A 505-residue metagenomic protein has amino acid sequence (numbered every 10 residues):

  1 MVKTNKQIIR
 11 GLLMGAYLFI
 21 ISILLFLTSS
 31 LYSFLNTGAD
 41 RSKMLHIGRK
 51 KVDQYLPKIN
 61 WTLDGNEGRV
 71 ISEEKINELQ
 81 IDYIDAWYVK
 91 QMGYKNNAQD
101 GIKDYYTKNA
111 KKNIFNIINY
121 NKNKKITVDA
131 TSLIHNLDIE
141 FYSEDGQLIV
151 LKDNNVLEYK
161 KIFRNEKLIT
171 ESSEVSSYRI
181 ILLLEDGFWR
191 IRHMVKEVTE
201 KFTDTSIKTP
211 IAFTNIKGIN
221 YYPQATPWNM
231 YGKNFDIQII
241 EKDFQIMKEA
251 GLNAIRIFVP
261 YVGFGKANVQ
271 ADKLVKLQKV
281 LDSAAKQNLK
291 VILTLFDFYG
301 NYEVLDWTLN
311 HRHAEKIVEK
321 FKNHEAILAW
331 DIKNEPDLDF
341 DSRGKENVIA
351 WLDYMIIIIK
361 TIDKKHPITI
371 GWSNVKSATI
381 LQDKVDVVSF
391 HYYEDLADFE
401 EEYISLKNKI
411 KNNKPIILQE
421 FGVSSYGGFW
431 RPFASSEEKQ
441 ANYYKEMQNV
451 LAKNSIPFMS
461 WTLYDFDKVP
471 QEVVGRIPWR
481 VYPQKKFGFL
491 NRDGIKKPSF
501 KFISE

Functional and structural regions predicted by a protein language model:
V2-I81, D85: Juxtamembrane and targeting peptides
V2-N5, N97-E200: Structured, amphipathic secondary-structure segments that form assembly/contact surfaces in multi-subunit
K51-S132: Core segments of small alpha/beta cavity-forming domains
E73-I81, G93-N96, D100, K108-N109 (+9 more regions): Soluble non-cytosolic domains of exported or imported proteins
Q80-K90, Q99, K103, I114-I118 (+10 more regions): Extracytoplasmic/secreted envelope proteins and their assembly/folding machinery, especially bacterial periplasmic
Y83, W87-A98, Y106-A110, I118-K122 (+10 more regions): Sec/Tat-exported extracytoplasmic proteins
T209-H391, P470-R476, K485, I503: Active-site mouth of glycoside hydrolases
D337-D465, P470-K501: Extracellular glycoside hydrolase catalytic/binding regions
